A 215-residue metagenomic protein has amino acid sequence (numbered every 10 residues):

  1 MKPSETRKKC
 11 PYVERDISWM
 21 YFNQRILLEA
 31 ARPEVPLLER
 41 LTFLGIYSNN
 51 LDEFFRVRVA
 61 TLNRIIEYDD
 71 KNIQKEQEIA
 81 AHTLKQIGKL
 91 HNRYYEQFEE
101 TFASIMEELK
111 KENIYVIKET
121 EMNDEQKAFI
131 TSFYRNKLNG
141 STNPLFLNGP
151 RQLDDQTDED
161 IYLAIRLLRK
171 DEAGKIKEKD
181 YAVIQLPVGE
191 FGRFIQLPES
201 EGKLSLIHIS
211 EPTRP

Functional and structural regions predicted by a protein language model:
K8-L51: N-terminal-proximal low-complexity accessory segments that begin disordered and transition into the first
R15-W19, E39, Y47, E76-T83 (+3 more regions): Secondary-structure capping and boundary motifs in well-ordered enzyme cores
A31, L44-E119, D124: Extended, charge-enriched "interface" segments that sit outside catalytic cores
K127-Y181: Extended, Lys/Arg-enriched charged tracts that mediate electrostatic binding to polyanionic substrates
L153, G192-F194: Long beta-strand-rich cores associated with HINT superfamily self-processing modules
Y181-G189, S200: Conserved catalytic/ligand-binding micro-motifs in nucleotide and anionic cofactor chemistry
L204-P215: Residue-level detector of conserved catalytic or cofactor/ligand-binding positions in enzyme active sites
